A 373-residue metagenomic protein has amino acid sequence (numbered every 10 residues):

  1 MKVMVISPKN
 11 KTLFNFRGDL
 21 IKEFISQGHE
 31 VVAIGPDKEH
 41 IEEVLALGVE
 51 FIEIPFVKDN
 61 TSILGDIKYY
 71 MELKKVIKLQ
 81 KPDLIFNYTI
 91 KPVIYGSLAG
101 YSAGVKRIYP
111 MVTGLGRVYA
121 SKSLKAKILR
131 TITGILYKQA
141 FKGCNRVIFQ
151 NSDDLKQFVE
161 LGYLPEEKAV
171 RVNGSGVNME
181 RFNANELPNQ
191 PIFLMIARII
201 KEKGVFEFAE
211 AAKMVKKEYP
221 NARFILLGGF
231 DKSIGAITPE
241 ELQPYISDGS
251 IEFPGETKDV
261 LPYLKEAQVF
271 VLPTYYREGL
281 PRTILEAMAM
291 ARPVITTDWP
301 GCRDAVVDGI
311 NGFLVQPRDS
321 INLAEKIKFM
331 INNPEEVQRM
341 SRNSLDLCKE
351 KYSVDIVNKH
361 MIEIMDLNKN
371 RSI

Functional and structural regions predicted by a protein language model:
F14-N15, D19, P191, M195-M214 (+1 more regions): A conserved mid-protein helix/loop that constitutes part of the nucleotide-sugar donor-binding site
G35-E39, I196, R223-I237: Glycosyltransferase donor-sugar binding loop
I52, G134-N183: Donor nucleotide-sugar binding/catalytic pocket of nucleotide-sugar-dependent glycosyltransferases
G228, I237-T257: Nucleotide-activated donor-binding/catalytic signature segment of Leloir-type glycosyltransferases, i.e., the conserved
K265-G279, R292: Acidic donor-binding loop of glycosyltransferase active sites
P293-T296, V306: Short hydrophobic beta-strand element within catalytic cores of glycosyltransferases and related nucleotide-activated
V307-G309, F313-S320, F329-E335: Conserved acidic donor-binding segment of nucleotide-sugar-dependent glycosyltransferases
N322, F329, E336-K351, V357-E363: A short, well-ordered alpha-helix in the C-terminal region of glycosyltransferases
